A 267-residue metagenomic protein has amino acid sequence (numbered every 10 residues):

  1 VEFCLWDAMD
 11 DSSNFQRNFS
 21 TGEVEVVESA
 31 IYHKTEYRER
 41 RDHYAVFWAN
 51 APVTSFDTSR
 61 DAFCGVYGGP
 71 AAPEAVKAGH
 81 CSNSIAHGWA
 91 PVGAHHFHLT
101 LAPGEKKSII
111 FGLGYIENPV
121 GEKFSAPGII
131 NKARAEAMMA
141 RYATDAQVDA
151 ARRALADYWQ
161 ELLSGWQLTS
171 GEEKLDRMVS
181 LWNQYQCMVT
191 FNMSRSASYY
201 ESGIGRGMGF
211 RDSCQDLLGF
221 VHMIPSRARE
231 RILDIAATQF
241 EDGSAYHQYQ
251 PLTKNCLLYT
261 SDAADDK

Functional and structural regions predicted by a protein language model:
V1-A78, H95, V120-Q160, S164-G165: Polysaccharide-binding surfaces and accessory modules of carbohydrate-active proteins
S84, H96-T100: Beta-strand-rich interaction surfaces with strong enrichment in secreted/lumenal proteins
A86-A94: Short beta-strand and strand-turn-strand segments in soluble, beta-rich domains
L99-E117: Short Pro-Gly-centered flexible turn/kink motifs
Q147-I204, E230, D234: Low-complexity, Ser/Thr/Pro/Gly-enriched N-terminal "stalk/linker" regions
L168, L175, C187-M193, R206-F210 (+1 more regions): Aromatic-lined, polymer-binding surfaces characteristic of secreted/periplasmic polysaccharide-degrading enzymes
F210-I235: Alpha-helical support elements that line or immediately flank enzyme active sites and cofactor-binding pockets
Y259-K267: Single conserved hydrophobic/aromatic residue that forms the stacking wall/gate of nucleotide- or nucleobase-binding
